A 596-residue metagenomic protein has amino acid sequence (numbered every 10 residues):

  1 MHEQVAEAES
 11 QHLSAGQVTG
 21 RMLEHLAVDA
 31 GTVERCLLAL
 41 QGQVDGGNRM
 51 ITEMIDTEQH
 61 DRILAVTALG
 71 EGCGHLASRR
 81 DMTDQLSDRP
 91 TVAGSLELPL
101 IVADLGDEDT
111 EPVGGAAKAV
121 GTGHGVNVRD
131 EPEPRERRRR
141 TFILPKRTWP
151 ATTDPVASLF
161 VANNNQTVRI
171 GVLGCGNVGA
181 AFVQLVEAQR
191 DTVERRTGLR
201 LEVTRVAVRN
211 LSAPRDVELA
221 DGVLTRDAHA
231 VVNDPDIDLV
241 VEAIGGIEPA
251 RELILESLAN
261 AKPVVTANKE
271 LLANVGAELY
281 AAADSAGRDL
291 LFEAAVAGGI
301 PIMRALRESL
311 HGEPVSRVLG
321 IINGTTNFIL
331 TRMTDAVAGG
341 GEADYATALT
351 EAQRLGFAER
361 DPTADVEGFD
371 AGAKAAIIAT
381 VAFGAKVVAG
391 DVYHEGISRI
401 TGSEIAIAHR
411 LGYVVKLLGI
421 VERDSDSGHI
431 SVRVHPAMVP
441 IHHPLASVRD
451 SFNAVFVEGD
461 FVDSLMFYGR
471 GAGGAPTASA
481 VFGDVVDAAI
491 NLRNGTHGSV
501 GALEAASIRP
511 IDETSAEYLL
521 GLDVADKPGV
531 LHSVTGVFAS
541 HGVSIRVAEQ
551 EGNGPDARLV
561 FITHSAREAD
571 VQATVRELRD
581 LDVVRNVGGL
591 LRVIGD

Functional and structural regions predicted by a protein language model:
G31-L37, V44-D56, I63-T153: Polybasic, low-complexity intrinsically disordered segments
F142, P155-N260: N-terminal glycine-/serine-/threonine-rich beta1-alpha1-beta2 phosphate-ribose binding loop of Rossmann-like
A162-Q166, H442-E517, G521: ATP-dependent carboxylate/acyl-activation modules
A250-E256, N260, K269-G298, M303-L306: Rossmann-fold NAD(P)-binding glycine/threonine-rich loop
V264-V265, I545: A short hydrophobic/small-residue beta-strand
D284-D370, I377: Rossmann-like NAD(P)H-binding beta-loop-alpha module
R332, G339, A343-S447, F452-A454: Substrate-binding/catalytic subdomain of NAD(P)-dependent oxidoreductase enzymes
A480, V485-D596: A conserved regulatory-domain signal marking ACT and ACT-like small-molecule sensing domains and adjacent regulatory
